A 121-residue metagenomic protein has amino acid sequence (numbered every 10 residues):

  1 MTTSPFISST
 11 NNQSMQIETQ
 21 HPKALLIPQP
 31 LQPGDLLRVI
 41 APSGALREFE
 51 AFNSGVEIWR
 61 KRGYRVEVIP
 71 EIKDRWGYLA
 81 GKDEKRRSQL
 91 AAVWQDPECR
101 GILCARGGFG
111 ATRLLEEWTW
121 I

Functional and structural regions predicted by a protein language model:
M1-T3: N-terminal export leaders
Q16-E98: ATP/NTP phosphate-donor binding region
G44-R47, R106-A111: Gly/Ser/Thr-rich loops at beta-strand to alpha-helix junctions that form or flank small-molecule/cofactor-binding
G108-I121: Short Gly/Thr/Asp-enriched flexible loops that form oxyanion-binding sites at enzyme active sites
